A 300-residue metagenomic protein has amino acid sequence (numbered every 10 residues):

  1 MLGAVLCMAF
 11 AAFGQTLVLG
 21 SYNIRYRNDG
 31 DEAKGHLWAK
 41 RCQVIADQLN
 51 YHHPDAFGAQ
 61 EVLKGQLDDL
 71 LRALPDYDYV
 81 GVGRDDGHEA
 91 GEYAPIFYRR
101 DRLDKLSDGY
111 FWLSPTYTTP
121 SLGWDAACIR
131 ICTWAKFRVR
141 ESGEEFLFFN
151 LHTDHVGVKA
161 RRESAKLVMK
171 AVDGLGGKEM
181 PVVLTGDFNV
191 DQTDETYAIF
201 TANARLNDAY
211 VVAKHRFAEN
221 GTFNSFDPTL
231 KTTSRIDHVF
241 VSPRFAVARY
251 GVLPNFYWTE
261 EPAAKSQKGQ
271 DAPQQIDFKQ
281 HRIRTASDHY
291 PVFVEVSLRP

Functional and structural regions predicted by a protein language model:
M1-L2, A12: Cleavable N-terminal signal peptides
A12-L74, R84-E92, K166, D288 (+1 more regions): N-terminal, active-site-proximal structural segment of metallo-dependent hydrolase catalytic domains
L17, D55-A56, F146, P181-V183 (+1 more regions): Short, Asp-centered acidic motifs that coordinate Mg2+ and/or phosphate in catalytic or ligand-binding sites
Y22-I24, L151-T153, G186-F188, Y290: Active-site metal-binding loops of divalent metal-dependent hydrolases
A56-F149, T153, R249-L253: Structured beta-strand-rich core segments of catalytic domains in phosphoester-bond hydrolases
G58-Q60, V82, V183-D187, D208-V211: Active-site neighborhood of phospho(di)ester-bond hydrolases with catalytic His/Asp-centered motifs
R102, K136, K159, E163 (+2 more regions): Metal-dependent phosphoester-hydrolase catalytic domains
